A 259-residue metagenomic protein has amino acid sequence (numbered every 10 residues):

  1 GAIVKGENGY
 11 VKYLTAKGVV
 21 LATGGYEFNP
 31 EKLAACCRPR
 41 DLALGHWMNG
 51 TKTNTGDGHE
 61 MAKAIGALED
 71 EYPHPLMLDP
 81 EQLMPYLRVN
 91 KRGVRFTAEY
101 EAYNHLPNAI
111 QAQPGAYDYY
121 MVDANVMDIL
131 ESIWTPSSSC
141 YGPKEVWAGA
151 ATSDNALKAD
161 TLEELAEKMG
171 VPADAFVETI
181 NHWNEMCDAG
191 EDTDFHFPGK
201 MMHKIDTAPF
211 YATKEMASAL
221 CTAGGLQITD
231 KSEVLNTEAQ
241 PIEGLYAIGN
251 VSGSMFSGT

Functional and structural regions predicted by a protein language model:
A2-G6, K214-E215: Short beta-strand segments that buttress and anchor functional surface loops
K5, V89-N90, F96, I228-T229 (+1 more regions): Hydrophobic alpha-helical segments, especially N-terminal targeting/anchoring helices
E7-Y10, L14-L76: Glycine-rich loop(s) and the adjacent beta-strand/alpha-helix scaffold that form part
R40-W47, E145-A151, S257-T259: Short beta-alpha connecting loops at secondary-structure transitions that line or flank enzyme active sites
H59-M61, I65-V171: An anion/pyrophosphate-binding glycine-rich loop and adjacent beta-alpha core in soluble alpha-beta enzymes
P75-Q82, N104-P107, A217-A223, V251-T259: Glycine-rich phosphate/pyrophosphate-binding beta-alpha loops
A175-F256: A glycine-rich dinucleotide-binding beta-alpha-beta segment and adjacent secondary-structure elements that constitute
